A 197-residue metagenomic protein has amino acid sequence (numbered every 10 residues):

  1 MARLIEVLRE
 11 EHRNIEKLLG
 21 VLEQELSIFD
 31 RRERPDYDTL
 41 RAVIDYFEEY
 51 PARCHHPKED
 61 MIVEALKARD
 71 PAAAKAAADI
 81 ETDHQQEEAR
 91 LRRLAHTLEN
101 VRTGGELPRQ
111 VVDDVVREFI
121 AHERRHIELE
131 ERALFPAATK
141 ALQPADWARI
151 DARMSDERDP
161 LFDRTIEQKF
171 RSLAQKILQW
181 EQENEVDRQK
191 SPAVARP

Functional and structural regions predicted by a protein language model:
M1-P197: Small-residue-biased structural context
